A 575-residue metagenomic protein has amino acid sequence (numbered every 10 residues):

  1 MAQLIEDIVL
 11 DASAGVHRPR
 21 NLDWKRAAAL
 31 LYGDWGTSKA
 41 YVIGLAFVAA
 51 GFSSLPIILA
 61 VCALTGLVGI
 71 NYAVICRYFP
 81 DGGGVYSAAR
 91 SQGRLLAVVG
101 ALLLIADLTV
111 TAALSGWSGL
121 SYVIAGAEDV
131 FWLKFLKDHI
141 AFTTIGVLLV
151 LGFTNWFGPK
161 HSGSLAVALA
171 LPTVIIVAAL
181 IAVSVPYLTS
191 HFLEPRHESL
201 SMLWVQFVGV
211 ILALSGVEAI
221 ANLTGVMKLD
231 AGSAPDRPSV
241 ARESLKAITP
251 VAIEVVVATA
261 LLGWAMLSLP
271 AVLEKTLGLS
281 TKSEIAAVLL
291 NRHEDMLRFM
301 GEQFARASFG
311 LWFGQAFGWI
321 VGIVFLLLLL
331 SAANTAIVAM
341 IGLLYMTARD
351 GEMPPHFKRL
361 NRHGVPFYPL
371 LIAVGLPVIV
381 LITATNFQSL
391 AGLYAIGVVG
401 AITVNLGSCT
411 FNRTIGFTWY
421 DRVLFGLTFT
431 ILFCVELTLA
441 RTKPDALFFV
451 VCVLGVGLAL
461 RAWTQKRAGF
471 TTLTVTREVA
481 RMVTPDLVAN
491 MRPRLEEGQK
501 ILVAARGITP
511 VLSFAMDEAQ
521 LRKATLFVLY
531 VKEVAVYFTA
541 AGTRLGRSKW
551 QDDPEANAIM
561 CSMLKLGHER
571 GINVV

Functional and structural regions predicted by a protein language model:
M1-V42, I70, S87-A89, L95-V98 (+1 more regions): Membrane-interface "cap" regions at the ends of multi-pass membrane proteins
A14-H17, A170-N222, W264, S268: Helix-loop-helix junctions that connect adjacent transmembrane segments in multi-pass membrane transporters
I43-A101, A113-V147, A252-A260: Extracellular loop-to-transmembrane helix junctions
L95-A97, K137-G146, K228-A258, Y345-I382 (+1 more regions): Loop-to-transmembrane helix boundary motifs in multi-pass membrane proteins
L165, H356-F367, I402-P444: C-terminal membrane-solvent junction of multi-pass transporters and transport-like membrane proteins
V183, M202-V205, G209, T418-T472: A generic transmembrane alpha-helix motif of multi-pass inner-membrane proteins
G232-R237, I248-G301: Extracellular/periplasmic helix-exit of transmembrane alpha-helices
M491-D553, H568: Small/aliphatic-rich secondary-structure junction motif
